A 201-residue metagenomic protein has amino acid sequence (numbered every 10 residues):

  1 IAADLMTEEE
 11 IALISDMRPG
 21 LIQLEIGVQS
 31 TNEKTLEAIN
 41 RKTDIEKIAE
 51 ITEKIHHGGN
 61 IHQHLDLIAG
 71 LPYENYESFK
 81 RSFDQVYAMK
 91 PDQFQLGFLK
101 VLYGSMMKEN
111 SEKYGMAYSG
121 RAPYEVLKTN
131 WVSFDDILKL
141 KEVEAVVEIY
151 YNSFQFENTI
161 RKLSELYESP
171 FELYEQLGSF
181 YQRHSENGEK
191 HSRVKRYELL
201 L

Functional and structural regions predicted by a protein language model:
I1-P72: Conserved SAM/AdoMet-binding glycine-rich loop
E9-I14, Y73-K90: Catalytic cores of alpha/beta
L13, M17-T31, D92-K100, M107-N110 (+1 more regions): Non-cysteine beta-strand/loop elements that form the S-adenosyl-L-methionine
L36-N40, E74-F79, S105-S111: Short acidic, glycine/serine/threonine-rich loops at helix termini
T52, Q63-L65, Q85, M89 (+1 more regions): Internal alpha/beta domain cores that form substrate/cofactor-binding pockets in large enzymes and binding proteins
A122-N158: C-terminal accessory region of radical SAM enzymes
A145-L201: Radical SAM enzyme core and accessory elements
